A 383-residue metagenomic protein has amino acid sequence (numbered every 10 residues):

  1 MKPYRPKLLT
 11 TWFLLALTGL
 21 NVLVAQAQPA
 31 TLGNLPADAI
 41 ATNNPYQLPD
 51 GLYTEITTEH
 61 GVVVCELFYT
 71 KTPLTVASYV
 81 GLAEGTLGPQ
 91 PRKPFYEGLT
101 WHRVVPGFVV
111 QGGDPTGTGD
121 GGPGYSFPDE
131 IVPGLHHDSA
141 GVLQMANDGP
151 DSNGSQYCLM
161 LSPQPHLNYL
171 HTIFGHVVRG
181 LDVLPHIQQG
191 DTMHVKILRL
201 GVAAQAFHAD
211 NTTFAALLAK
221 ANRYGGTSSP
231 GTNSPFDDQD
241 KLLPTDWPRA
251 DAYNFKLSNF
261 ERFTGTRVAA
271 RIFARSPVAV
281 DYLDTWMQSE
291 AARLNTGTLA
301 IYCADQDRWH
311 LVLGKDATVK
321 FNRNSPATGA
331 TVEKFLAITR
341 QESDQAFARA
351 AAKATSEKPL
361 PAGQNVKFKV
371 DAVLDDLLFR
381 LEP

Functional and structural regions predicted by a protein language model:
M1-K7: N-terminal secretory signal peptides that target proteins for export/translocation
T10-N21: Bacterial N-terminal signal peptides
A25-N233: Cyclophilin-like peptidyl-prolyl cis-trans isomerases
A27, I40, Y46, V202-G297 (+1 more regions): A structural boundary signal for the start of the first folded domain, especially the loop/turn and N-capping region
P94-T116, V268-L283, I301-R308: Acidic helix-start/capping segments at beta-turn-to-alpha-helix junctions
Y125, I131-L143, N147, Y302-D307 (+2 more regions): Surface-exposed, polar helix/loop patches in the mature regions of secreted/periplasmic/lumenal proteins that form
Q156-C158, L299, H310: Residues embedded in well-ordered beta-strands
K196, T298-Y302: Broad, structure-driven detector of short, well-ordered beta-strand segments within folded domains
